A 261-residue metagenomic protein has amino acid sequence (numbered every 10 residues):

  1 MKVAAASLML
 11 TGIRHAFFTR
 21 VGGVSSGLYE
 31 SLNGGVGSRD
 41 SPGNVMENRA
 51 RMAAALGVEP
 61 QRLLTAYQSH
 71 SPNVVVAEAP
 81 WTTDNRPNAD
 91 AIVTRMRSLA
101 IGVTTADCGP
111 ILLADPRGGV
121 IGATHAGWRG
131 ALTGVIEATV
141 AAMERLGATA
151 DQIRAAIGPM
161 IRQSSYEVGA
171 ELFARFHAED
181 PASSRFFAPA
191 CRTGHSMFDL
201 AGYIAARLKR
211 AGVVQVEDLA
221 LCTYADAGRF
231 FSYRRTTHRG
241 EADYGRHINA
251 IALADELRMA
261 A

Functional and structural regions predicted by a protein language model:
M1-A261: Active-site microenvironment for binding and transforming phosphate-containing groups
